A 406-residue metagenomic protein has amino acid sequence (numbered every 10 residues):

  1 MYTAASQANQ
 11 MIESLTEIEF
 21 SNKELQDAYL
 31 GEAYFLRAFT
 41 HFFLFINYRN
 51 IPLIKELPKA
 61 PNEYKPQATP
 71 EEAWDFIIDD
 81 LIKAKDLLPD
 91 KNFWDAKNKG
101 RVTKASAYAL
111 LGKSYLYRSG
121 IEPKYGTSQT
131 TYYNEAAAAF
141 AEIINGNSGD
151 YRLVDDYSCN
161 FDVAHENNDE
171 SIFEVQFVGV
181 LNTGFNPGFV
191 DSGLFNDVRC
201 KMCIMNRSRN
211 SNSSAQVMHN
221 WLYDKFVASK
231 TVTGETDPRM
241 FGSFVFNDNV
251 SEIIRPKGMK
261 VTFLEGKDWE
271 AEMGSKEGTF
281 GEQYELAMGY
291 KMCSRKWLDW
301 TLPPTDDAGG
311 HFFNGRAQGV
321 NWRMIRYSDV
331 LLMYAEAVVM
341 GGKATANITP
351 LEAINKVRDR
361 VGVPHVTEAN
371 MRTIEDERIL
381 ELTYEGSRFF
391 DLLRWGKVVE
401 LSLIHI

Functional and structural regions predicted by a protein language model:
M1-A4, F76-I78, K99, Y157-H219 (+4 more regions): Long, intrinsically disordered, low-complexity segments
M1-Y48, N62-D75, L81-A96, G289 (+4 more regions): Conserved, well-structured interaction surfaces
F45-I46, P52, Y117-G126, G342-K343: Short coil/turn linking the two alpha-helices of tandem helical-hairpin repeats
I82, R101-G278: An aromatic- and glycine-enriched ligand-binding surface/loop that stacks and positions planar moieties
P238-I354: C-terminal substrate/ligand-recognition segments
